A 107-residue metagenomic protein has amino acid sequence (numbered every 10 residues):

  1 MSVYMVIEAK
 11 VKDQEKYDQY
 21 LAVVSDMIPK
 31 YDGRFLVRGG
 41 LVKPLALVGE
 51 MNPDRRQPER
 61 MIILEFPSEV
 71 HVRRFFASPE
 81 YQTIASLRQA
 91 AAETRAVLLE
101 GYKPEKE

Functional and structural regions predicted by a protein language model:
M1-E107: Conserved, structured core segments of small domains
